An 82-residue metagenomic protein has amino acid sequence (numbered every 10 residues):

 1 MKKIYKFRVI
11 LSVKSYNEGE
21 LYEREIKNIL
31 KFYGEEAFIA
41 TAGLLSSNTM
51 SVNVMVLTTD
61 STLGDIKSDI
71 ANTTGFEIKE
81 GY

Functional and structural regions predicted by a protein language model:
M1-K3, G81-Y82: Short intrinsically disordered terminal tails
K2-Y16: Short glycine-/aliphatic-rich beta-strand segments at the starts of folded cytosolic domains
K3-I4, N28-I29, T49, S68: N-terminal cationic leader/targeting segments used for protein routing and processing
I10-K14, M55-L57, K79: A structural detector for beta-sheet-dominated domains
Y16-F38: Short amphipathic alpha-helix segments
Y22-K27, L63-T74: Short amphipathic alpha-helices in soluble, non-transmembrane regions that often serve as interface/regulatory elements
A37-D65, D69: Short, intrinsically disordered low-complexity segments
I39-T41, N72-Y82: Conserved short beta-strand edge segments in small beta-sheet-based binding/regulatory domains
